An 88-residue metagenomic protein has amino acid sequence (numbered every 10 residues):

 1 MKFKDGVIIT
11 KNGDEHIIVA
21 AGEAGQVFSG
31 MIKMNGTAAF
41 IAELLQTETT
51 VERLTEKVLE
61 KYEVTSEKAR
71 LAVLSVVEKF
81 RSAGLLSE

Functional and structural regions predicted by a protein language model:
M1-A39, E43-Q46: Acidic, low-complexity/disordered tracts enriched in E/D and polar residues
G30-E88: Long, charge-rich, low-complexity alpha-helical segments
